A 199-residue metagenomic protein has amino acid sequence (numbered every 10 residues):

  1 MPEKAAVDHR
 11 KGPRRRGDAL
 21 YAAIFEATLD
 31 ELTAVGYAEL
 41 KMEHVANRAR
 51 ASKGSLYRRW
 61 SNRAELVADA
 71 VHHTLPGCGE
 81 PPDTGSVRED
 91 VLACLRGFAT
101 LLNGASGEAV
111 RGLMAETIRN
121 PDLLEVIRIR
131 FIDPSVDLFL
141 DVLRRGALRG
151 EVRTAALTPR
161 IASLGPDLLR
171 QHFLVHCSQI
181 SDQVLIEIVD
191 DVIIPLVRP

Functional and structural regions predicted by a protein language model:
M1-D8, A93, T100, D137 (+4 more regions): C-terminal peripheral helix-coil segments that are non-catalytic and often amphipathic
M1-R48, E65: Basic, helix-initiating cap at the start of DNA-binding domains
Y21, F25, L32-V35, K41-M42 (+6 more regions): Amphipathic alpha-helical segments enriched in hydrophobic/aromatic and basic residues that form the DNA-contacting
R50-W60: Short hydrophobic/aromatic patch on the recognition helix
V71-G77: Short, basic, alpha-helical segments at the C-terminal edge of helix-turn-helix-like DNA-binding modules
G79-E108: Hydrophobic alpha-helical connector segments
T100-E108, G112, D122-L148: Amphipathic alpha-helical packing segments from all-alpha helical-bundle domains
V126-F131, L148-L164, D182-V184: All-alpha amphipathic helical-bundle segments outside canonical DNA-binding/catalytic cores that form hydrophobic
